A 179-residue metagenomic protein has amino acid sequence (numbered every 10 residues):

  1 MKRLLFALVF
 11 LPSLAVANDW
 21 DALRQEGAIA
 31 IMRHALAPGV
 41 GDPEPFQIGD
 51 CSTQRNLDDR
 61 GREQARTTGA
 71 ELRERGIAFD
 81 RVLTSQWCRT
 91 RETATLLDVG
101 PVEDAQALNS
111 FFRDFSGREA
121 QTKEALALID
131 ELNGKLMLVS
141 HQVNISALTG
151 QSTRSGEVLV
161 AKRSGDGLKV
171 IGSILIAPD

Functional and structural regions predicted by a protein language model:
R3-S13: Sec-dependent N-terminal signal peptides
N18-R113, K123, N133, Q151-K169 (+1 more regions): Active-site-proximal alpha-helix that buttresses catalytic centers in soluble enzyme cores
R33, L138-S140: Short beta-strand segments
